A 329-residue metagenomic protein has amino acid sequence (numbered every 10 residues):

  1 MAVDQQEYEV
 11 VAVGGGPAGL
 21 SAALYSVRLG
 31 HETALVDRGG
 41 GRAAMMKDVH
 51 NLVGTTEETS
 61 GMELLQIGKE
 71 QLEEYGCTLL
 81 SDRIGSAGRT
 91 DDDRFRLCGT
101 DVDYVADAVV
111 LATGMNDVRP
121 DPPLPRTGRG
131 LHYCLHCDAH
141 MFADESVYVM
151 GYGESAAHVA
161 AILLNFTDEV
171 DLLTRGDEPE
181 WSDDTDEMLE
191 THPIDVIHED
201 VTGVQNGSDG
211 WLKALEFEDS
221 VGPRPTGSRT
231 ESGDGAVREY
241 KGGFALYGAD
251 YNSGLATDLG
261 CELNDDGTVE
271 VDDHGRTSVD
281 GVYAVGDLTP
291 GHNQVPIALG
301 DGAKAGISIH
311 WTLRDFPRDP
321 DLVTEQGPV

Functional and structural regions predicted by a protein language model:
A2-V3, Y8-E63, A157-P179: Beta1-alpha1 glycine-rich phosphate/pyrophosphate-binding loop at the start of Rossmann-like nucleotide-binding domains
A23-L24, A157-V159, V285-V329: A conserved FAD-binding loop/helix module that cradles the flavin
E32-A34, R38-G40, K47-E74, C134 (+1 more regions): N-terminal glycine-rich dinucleotide-binding loop that anchors FAD/FMN and/or NAD(P) in oxidoreductases
K69-C98, D103-A106, T167-E270, R318-P328: A Rossmann-like FAD-binding core segment of flavoenzymes
G114-D117, A249-D250: Short glycine-rich anion-binding loops that position phosphate/pyrophosphate groups of nucleotides and phosphorylated
V118-E154, H158-A161: Glycine-rich dinucleotide-binding loop and its adjacent helix/turn
P125-M141, L246-P296, K304, W311: FAD-site-proximal beta/loop scaffold in flavoenzymes
